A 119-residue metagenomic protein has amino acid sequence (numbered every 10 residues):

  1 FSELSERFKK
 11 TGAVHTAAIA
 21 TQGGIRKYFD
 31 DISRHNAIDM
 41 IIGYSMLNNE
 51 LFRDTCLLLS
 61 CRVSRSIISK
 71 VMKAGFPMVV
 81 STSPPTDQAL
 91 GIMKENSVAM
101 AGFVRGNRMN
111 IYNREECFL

Functional and structural regions predicted by a protein language model:
F1-R62, S66-S69: Conserved mixed alpha/beta catalytic, RNA-binding, or beta-rich assembly cores of soluble enzyme, regulatory
I25, Q88-L119: C-terminal binding/interaction regions
F29-D31, M72-K73, S83-P84: N-terminal start-of-chain detector that recognizes signal peptides and the immediate post-cleavage beginning
N49, K70-G75, G91-N96: Alpha-helix C-terminal capping segments
R62-R65, P84-Q88, N107-R108: Short acidic loop-to-helix transition motifs that present clustered carboxylates
I68, M72-P77, S81, N113: Surface-exposed flexible segments
P77-S83, A99-V104: Short hydrophobic alpha-helical runs that function as membrane-insertion/retention elements
